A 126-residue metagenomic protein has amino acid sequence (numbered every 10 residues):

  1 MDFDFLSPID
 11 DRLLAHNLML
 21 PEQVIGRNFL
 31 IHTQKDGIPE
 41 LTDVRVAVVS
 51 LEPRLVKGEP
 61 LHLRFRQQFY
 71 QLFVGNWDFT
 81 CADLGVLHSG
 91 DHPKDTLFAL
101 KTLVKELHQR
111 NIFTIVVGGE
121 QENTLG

Functional and structural regions predicted by a protein language model:
D2-G126: Metal-dependent C-N hydrolase catalytic cores
